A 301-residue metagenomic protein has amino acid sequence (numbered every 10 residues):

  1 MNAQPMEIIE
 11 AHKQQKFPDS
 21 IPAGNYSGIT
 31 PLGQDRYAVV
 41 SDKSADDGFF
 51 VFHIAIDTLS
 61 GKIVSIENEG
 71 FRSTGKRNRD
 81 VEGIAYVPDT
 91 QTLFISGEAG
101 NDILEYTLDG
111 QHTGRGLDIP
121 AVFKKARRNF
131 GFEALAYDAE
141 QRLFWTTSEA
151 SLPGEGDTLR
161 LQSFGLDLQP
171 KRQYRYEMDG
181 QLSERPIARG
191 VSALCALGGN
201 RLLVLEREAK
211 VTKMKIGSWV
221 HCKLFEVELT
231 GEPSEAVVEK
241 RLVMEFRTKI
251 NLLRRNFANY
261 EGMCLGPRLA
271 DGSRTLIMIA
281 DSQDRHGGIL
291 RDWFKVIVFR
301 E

Functional and structural regions predicted by a protein language model:
M1-E301: Sequence/structural signature of beta-propeller domains
